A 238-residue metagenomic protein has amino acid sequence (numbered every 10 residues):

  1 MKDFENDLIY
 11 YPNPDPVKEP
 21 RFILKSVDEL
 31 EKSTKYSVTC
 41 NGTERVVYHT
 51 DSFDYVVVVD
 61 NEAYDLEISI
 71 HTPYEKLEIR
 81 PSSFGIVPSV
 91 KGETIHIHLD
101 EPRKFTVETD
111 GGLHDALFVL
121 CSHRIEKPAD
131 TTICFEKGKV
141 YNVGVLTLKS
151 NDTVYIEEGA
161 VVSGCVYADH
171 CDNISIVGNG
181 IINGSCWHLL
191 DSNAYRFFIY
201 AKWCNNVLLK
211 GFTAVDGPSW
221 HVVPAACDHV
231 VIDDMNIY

Functional and structural regions predicted by a protein language model:
M1-Y238: Extracellular/periplasmic carbohydrate-active domains that bind, remodel, or depolymerize complex polysaccharides
